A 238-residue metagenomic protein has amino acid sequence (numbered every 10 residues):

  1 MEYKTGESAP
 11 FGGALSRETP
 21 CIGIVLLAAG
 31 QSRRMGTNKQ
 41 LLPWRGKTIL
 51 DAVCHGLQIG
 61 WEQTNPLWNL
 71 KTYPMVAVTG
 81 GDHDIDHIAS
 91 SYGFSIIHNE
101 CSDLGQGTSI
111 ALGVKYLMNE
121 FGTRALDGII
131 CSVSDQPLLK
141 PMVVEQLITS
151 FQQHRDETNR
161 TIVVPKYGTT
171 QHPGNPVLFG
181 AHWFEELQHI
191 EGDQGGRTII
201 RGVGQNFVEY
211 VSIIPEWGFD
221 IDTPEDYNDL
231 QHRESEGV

Functional and structural regions predicted by a protein language model:
E2-F11, L15-P20, E185-V238: Conserved alpha/beta core of the MobA/IspD/sugar-nucleotide pyrophosphorylase nucleotidyltransferase superfamily
L15, Q58-K71, L117-A125, Q152-N159 (+1 more regions): Alpha-helix termini
L15-T79: N-terminal glycine-rich phosphate-binding loop and ensuing alpha1 helix
L26, N38, L50, G113 (+3 more regions): Residue-level signal for inorganic ion chemistry
H83-S90: Acidic helix N-cap motif at the loop->helix transition within catalytic regions of sugar-transfer enzymes
S90-G93, V203-G204: Short, structured coil segments at secondary-structure junctions
G93-L104: Conserved donor nucleotide-binding strand/loop of the catalytic core
D103-A181, E185-E186: Conserved beta-loop-beta/alpha segment of the NTase-like Rossmann-fold superfamily that binds/positions NTPs
